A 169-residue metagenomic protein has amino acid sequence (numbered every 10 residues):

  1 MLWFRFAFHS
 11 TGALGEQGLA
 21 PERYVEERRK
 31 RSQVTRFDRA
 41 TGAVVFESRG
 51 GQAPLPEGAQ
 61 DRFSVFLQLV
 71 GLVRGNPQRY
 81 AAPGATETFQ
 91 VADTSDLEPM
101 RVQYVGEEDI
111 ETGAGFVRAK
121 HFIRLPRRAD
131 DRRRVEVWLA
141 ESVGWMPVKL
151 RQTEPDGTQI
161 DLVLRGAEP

Functional and structural regions predicted by a protein language model:
M1-T41, S48, Q78-P169: Acidic, serine/threonine-rich low-complexity disordered tracts
S32-Q78: Hydrophobic, well-structured mid-protein blocks that either form specific transmembrane helices
